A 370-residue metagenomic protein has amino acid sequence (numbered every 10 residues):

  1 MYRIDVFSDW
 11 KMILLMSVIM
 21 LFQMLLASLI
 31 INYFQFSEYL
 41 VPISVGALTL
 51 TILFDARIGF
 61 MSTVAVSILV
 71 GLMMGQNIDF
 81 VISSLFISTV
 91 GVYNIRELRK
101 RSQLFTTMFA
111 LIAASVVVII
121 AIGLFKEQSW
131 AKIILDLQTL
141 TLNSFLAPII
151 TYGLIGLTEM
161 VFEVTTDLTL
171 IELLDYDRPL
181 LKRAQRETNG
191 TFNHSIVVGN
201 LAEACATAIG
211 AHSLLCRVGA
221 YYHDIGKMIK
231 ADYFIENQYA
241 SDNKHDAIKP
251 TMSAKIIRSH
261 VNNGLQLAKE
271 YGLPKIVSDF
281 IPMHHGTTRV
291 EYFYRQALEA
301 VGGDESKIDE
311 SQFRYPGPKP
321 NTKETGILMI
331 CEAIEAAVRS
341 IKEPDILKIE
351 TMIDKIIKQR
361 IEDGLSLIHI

Functional and structural regions predicted by a protein language model:
Y2-F192: Generic detector of multi-pass transmembrane helix bundles and their immediately adjacent loops in polytopic membrane
I43-V45, S88, I196-N200, V261-N262 (+1 more regions): A generic alpha-helix surface/boundary motif
T107-A113, L135-L140, D175, L215-I225 (+2 more regions): A glycine-rich phosphate-binding loop feature that marks nucleotide/adenosyl-phosphate handling sites
L181-E343, Q359: Divalent metal-dependent catalytic cores for phosphoryl transfer on phosphate-bearing substrates
A337-S366: C-terminal structured "cap/appendage" subdomains that terminate the fold
I368-I370: Conserved small/polar residues in nucleotide/adenosyl-binding loops
